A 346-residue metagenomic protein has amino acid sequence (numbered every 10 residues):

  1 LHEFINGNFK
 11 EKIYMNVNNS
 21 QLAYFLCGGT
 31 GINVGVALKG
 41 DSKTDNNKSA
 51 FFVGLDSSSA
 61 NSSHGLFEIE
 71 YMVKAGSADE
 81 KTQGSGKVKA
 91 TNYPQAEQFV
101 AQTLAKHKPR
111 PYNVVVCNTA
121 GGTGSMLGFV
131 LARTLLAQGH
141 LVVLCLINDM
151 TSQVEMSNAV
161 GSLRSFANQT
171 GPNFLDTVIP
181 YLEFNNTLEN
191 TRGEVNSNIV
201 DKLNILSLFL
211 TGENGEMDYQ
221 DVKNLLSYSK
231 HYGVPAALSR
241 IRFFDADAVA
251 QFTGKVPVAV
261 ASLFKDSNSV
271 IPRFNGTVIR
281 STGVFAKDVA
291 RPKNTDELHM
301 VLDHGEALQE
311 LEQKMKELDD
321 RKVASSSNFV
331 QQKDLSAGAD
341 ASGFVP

Functional and structural regions predicted by a protein language model:
F4-P346: Tubulin/FtsZ superfamily GTPase core signature
